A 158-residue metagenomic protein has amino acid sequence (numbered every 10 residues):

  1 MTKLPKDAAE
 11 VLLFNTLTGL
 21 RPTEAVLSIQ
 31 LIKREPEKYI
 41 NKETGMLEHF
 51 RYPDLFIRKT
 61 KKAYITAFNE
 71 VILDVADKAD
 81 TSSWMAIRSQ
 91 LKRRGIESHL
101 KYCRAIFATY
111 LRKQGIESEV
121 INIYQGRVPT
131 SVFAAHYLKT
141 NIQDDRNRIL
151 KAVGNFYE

Functional and structural regions predicted by a protein language model:
M1-P22, R104: Basic, Lys/Arg- and aromatic-enriched nucleic-acid-binding interface segment
V11, I87-R88, S118: Generic structural marker for isolated residues within well-ordered, non-membrane alpha-helices of soluble domains
V11-L12, T23-S28, I121: Alpha-helix N-cap/helix-start motif at helix boundaries, enriched for small hydrophobics
T18, L27-E70: Conserved tyrosine-mediated DNA breakage-rejoining catalytic core shared by Y-recombinases
A25, S98, A108, G115-R127: Active-site-proximal segment of tyrosine recombinases
T60-R112: Active-site/catalytic core of tyrosine-dependent DNA strand-transfer enzymes
Q125-E158: Catalytic-site neighborhood detector that most strongly recognizes the C-terminal catalytic loop/helix of tyrosine
